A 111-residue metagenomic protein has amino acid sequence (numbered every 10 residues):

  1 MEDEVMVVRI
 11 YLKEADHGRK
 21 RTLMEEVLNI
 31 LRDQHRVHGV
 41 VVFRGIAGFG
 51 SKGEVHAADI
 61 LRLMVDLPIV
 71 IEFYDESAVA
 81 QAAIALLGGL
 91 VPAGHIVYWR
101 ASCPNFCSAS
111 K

Functional and structural regions predicted by a protein language model:
M1-K111: Positively charged, small/polar-rich N-terminal and surface patches that mediate targeting and assembly and bind
